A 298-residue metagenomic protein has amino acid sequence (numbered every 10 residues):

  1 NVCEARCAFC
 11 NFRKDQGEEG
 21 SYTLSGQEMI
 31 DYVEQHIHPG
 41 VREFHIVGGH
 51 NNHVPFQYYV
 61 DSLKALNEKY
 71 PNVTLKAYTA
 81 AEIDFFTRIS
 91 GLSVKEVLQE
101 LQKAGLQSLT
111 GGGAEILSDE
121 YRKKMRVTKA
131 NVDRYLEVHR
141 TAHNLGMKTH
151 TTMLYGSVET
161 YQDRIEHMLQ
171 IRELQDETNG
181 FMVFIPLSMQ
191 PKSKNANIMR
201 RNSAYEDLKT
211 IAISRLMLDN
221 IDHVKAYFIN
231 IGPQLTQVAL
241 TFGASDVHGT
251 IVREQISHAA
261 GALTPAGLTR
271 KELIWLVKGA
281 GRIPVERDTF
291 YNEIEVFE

Functional and structural regions predicted by a protein language model:
N1-E28: Canonical Radical SAM [4Fe-4S] cluster-binding loop centered on the CxxxCxxC motif and its immediate flanking residues
C7, I46, L109-G112, A142 (+3 more regions): Conserved, mostly hydrophobic/aromatic
G17, V47-Q57, D119, P191-K194 (+1 more regions): Glycine-rich, proline-tolerant flexible connector loops at the mouths of alpha/beta enzymes
G20-T23, P55-Y58, T87-G91, K123-R126 (+3 more regions): Short, solvent-exposed loop/turn segments at secondary-structure boundaries
I30-G49, G279, I283-P284: Short Fe-S-cluster ligation motifs
I37, L169, Q175-E298: Auxiliary Fe-S-binding modules of radical SAM enzymes
P39-H139, N144-T151, S157, H223: Conserved SAM/AdoMet-binding glycine-rich loop
Y58-P71, L92-A104, T160-E177, A204-L208 (+1 more regions): Short, electropositive alpha-helical surface patch
